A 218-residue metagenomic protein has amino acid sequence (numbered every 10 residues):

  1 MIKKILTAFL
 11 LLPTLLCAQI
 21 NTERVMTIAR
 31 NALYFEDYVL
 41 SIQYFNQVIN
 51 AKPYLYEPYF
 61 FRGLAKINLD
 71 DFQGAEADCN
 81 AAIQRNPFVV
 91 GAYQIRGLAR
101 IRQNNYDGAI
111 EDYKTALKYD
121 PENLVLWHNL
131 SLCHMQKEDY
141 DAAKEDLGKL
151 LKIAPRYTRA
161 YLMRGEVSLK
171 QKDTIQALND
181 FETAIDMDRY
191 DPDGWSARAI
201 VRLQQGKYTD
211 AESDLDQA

Functional and structural regions predicted by a protein language model:
C17-F61, N68: N-terminal leader/linker segments that initiate helical-solenoid repeat arrays
N21-E23, Y56-E57, V90-G91, L124-V125 (+2 more regions): Helix-start (N-cap) detector for alpha-helical repeat units in TPR-like alpha-solenoids, especially tetratricopeptide
Y34-F35, N68, R102, Q136 (+2 more regions): Register position in tetratricopeptide repeats
